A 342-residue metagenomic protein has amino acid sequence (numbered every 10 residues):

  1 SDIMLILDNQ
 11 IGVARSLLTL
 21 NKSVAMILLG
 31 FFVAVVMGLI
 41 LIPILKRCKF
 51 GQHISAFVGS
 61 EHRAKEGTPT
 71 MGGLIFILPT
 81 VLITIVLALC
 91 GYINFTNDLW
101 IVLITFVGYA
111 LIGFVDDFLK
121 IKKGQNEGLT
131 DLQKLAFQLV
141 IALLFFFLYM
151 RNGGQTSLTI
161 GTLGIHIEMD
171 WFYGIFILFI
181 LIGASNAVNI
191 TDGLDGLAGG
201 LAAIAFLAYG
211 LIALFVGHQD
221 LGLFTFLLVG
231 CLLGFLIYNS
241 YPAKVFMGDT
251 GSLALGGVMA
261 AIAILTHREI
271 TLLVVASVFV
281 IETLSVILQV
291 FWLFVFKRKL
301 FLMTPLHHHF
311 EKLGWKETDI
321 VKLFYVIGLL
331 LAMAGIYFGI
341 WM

Functional and structural regions predicted by a protein language model:
D2-I44, F76-F114, F145, M150 (+1 more regions): Alpha-helical transmembrane segments
I42-G59: Membrane-interface loops
S55-P69, G124-F137, H307, K312: Juxtamembrane helix-capping/reentrant segments at transmembrane boundaries
E66-T68, G161-F172: Short aromatic-rich membrane-water interface segments that cap or initiate transmembrane helices in multi-pass membrane
V115-K123: Hydrophobic transmembrane alpha-helix segments characteristic of membrane transport and insertion machinery
K122-T130, L158-I167, K316: Membrane interface segments of multi-pass transport proteins and intramembrane proteases
L129-T130, F137-G154: Internal, non-catalytic "lid/hinge" segments that mediate substrate recognition, gating, inter-domain movement
